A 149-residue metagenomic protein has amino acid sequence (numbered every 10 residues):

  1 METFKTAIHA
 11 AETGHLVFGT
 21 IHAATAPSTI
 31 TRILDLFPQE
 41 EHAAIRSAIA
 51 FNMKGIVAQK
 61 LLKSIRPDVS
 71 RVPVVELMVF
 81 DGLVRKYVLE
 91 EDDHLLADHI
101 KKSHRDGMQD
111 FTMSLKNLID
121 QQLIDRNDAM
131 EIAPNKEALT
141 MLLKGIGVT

Functional and structural regions predicted by a protein language model:
M1-T149: Short, flexible helix-loop junctions that flank or precede catalytic/ligand sites
